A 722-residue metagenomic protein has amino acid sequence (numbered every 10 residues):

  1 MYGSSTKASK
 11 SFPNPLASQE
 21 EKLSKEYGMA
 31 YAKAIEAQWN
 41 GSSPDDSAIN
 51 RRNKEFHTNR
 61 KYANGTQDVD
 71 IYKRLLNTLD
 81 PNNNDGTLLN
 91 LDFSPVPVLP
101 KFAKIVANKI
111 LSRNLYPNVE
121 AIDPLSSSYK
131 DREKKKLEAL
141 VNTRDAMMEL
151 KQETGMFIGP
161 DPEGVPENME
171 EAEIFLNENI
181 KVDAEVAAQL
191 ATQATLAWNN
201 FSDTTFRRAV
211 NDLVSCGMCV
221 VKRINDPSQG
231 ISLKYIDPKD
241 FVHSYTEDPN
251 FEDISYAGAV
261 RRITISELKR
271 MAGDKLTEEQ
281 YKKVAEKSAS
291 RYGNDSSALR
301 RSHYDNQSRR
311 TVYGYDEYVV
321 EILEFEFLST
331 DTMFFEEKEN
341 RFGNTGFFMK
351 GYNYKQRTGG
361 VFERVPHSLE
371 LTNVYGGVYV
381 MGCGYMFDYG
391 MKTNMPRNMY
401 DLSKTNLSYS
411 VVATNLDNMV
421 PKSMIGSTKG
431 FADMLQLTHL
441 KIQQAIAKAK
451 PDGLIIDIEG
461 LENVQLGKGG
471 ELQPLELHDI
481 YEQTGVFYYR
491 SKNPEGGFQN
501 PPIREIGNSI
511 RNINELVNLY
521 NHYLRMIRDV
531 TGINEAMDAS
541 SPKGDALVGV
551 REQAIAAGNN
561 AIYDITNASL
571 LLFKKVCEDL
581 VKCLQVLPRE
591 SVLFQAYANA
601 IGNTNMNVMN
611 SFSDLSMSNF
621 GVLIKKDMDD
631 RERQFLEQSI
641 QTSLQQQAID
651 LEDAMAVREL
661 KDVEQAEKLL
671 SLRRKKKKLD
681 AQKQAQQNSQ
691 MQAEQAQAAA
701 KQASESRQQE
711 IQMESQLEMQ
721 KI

Functional and structural regions predicted by a protein language model:
M1-E55, K61-Q67, K73-T78, S128 (+7 more regions): C-terminal anchoring/interaction modules
M1-Y375, C383, Y389-M391, G453 (+3 more regions): Extended, helix-rich architectural segments
E178, T195, R207, D316 (+7 more regions): Residues at structural and domain junctions
E178-E185, E370, M395-M399, T414-D417 (+2 more regions): A broad, low-specificity signal for short, low-complexity segments enriched in glycine/proline and polar/charged
K222, P227-K234, P238, V242-S244 (+2 more regions): Internal mixed beta-strand/loop scaffold within catalytic domains of large alpha/beta enzymes
D237, R261-I265, S423, G532 (+2 more regions): Helix N-terminus capping/helix-initiation residues
E321, E326, E336-E339, P396-N406 (+4 more regions): Residue-level "hotspot" positions that anchor or transmit function at local structural transition points
